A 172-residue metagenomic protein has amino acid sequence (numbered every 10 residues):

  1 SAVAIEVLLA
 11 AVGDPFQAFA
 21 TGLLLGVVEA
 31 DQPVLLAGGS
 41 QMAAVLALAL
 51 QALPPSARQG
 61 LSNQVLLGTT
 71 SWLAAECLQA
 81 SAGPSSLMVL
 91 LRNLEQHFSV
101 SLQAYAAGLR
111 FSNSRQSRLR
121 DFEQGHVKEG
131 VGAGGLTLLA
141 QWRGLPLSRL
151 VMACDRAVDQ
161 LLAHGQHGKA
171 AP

Functional and structural regions predicted by a protein language model:
S1-P172: N-terminal loops that bind phosphate or other acidic moieties and the adjacent beta-alpha structural core
